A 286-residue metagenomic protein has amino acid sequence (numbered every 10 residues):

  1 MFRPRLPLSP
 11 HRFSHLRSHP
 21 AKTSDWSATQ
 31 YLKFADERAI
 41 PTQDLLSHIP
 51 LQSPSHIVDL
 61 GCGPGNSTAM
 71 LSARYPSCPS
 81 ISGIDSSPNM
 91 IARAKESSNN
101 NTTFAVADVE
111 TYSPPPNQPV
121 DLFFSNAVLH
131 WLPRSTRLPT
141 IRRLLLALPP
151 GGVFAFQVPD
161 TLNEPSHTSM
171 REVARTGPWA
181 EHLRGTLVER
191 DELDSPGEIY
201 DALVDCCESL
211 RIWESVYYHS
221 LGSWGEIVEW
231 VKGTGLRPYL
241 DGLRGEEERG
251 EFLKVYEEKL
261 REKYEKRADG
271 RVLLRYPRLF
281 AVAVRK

Functional and structural regions predicted by a protein language model:
M1-W26, K33, S97, F124 (+2 more regions): Eukaryotic N-terminal low-complexity, Ser/Thr- and Lys/Arg-rich leader segments that predominantly function as
F13-V58, N66-M70, R74, M90-R93: Conserved class I S-adenosyl-L-methionine
H56-P115, P139: Class I SAM-dependent methyltransferase SAM/SAH-binding core
P64-N66, D191-K286: Conserved Class I S-adenosyl-L-methionine
P114-F123: A short acidic, Gly/Pro-enriched loop at the edge of an enzyme's catalytic core that lines a small-molecule cofactor
S125-L129, Q157: Residues lining the SAM
L138, R143-L145, P149-G222, P238: Conserved catalytic/acceptor-binding region of the Class I
